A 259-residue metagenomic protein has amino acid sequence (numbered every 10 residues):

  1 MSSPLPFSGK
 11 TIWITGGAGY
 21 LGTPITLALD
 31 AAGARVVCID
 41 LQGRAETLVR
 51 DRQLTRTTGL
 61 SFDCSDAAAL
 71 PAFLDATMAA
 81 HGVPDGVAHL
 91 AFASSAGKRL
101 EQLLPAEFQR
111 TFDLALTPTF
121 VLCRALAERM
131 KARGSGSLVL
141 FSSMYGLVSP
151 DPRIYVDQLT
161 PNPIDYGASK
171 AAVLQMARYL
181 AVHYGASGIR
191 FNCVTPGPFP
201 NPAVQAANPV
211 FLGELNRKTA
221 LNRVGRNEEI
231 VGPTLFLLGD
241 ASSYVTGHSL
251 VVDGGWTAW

Functional and structural regions predicted by a protein language model:
S2-P4, L235, T246-W259: Short C-terminal tail/terminal secondary-structure segment of NAD(P)H-dependent dehydrogenase/reductase domains
P4-V37, L180: Canonical Rossmann dinucleotide-binding motif of NAD(H)/NADP(H)-dependent dehydrogenases/reductases, specifically
D85, E101-V121, S135, V139 (+3 more regions): Catalytic Tyr-X3-Lys loop
K98-L100, L104-F112, P152, N162 (+3 more regions): Substrate-binding pocket helix/loop in short-chain dehydrogenase/reductase
L114-A132, S142-S149, R178-V182, A186 (+1 more regions): Amphipathic alpha-helical dimer-interface segment in Rossmann-like NAD(P)H-dependent oxidoreductases
V139-A172, A177-G185, P198: Catalytic loop of short-chain dehydrogenase/reductase
G185, R190, V245-G247: Short, small/polar-rich loop/turn modules that mediate ligand/substrate recognition or access, typified
T219-I230, A241: A conserved structural motif in NAD(P)-dependent oxidoreductases
